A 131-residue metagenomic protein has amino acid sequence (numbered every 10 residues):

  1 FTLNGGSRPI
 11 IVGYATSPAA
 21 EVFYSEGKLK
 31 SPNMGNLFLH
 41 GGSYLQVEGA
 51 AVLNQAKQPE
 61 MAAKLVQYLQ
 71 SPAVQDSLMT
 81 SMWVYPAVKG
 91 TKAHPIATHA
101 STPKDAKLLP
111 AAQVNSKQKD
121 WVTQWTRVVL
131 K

Functional and structural regions predicted by a protein language model:
F1-G41: Ligand-binding pocket segment of bilobal, Venus flytrap-like solute-binding proteins
T2-S7, T16, F23, K57 (+3 more regions): Sec-exported extracytoplasmic/periplasmic mature domains
Y14-A15, M34-L37, G41-A63: Internal helical hairpin/lid segments
L53-L109: Mature extracytoplasmic/periplasmic domains
P95-K131: Extracellular/periplasmic bilobal clamshell ligand-binding domains
